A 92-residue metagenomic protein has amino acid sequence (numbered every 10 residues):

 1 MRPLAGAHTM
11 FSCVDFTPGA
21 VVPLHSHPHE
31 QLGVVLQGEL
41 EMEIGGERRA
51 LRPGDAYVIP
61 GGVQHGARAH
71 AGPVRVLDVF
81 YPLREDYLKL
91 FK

Functional and structural regions predicted by a protein language model:
M1-P23, D78-V79: A short glycine-rich, His/Asp/Glu-containing loop-to-beta-strand
P3, A50, G66: Conserved beta-strand positions that form and line the central face of beta-propeller blades
M10, E39-E41, R48, Q64 (+1 more regions): Structural motif
M10, G66-K92: Double-stranded beta-helix
D15-T17, H27-M42: Short, conserved beta-strand element in jelly-roll/cupin
A20-P23, I44, L88: A short, acidic/glycine-rich surface segment
L24, M42, I59, H65-H70: Short beta-strand His + acidic residue motifs that chelate non-heme Fe in jelly-roll/DSBH and cupin folds
G46-G61: Short acidic-glycine-tyrosine-enriched beta hairpin
